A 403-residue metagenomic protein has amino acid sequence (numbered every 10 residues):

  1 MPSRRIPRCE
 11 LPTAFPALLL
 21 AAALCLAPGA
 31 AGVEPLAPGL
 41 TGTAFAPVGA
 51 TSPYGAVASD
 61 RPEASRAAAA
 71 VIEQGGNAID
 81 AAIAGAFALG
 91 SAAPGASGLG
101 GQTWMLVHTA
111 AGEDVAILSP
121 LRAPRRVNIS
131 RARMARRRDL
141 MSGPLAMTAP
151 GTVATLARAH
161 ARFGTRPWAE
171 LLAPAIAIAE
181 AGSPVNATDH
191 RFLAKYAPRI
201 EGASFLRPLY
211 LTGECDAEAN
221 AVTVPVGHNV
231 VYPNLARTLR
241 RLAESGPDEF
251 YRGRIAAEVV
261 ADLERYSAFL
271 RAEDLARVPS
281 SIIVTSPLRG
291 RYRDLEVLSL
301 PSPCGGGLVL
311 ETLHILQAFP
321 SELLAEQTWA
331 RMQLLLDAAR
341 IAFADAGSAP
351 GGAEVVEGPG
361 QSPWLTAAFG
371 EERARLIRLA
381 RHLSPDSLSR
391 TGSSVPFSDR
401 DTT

Functional and structural regions predicted by a protein language model:
M1-C9: N-terminal secretory signal peptides that target proteins for export/translocation
A14-A27: Bacterial N-terminal signal peptides
G29-A31: Sec/Tat signal peptide C-region and signal peptidase I cleavage site
V33-R66, A70, A78-R252, A257-L295 (+3 more regions): Noncatalytic scaffold domains of N-terminal-nucleophile
F205, E214, F319-T403: Internal maturation/activation junctions in enzymes
G307: Flexible, polar/acidic helix-loop-strand segments at domain edges
E311: Protein kinase glycine-rich loop
